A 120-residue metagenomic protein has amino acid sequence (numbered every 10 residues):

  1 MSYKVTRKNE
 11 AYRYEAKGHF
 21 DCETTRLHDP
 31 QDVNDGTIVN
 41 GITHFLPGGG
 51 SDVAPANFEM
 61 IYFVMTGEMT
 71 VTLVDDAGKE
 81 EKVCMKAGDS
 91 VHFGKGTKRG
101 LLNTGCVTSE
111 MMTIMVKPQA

Functional and structural regions predicted by a protein language model:
M1-V39: A short, N-terminal "cap"/entry segment at the start of jelly-roll beta-barrel domains of the cupin/DSBH fold
R26, V39-A56, K95: Conserved short histidine dyad/triad with adjacent acidic residue
D29-P30, G50-A56, L73-V74, K82-V83 (+1 more regions): Short histidine-centered beta-strand/loop micro-motifs that create catalytic or ligand/metal-coordination sites
I42-L46, A56-V71: Short, conserved beta-strand element in jelly-roll/cupin
G49-D52, T70, S90-V91, K95-L101: Histidine-centered metal-chelating micro-motifs
D75-K95: Short acidic-glycine-tyrosine-enriched beta hairpin
K86, K95-A120: Ligand-binding loop in jelly-roll beta-barrel domains
